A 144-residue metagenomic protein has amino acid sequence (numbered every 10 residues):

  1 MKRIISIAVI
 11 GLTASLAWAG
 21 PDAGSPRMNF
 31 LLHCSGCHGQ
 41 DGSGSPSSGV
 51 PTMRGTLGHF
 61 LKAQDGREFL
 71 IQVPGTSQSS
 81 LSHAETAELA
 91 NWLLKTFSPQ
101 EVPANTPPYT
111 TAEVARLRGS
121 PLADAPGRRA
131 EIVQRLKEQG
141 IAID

Functional and structural regions predicted by a protein language model:
K2-I10: Sec-dependent signal peptide recognition, specifically the positively charged N-region followed immediately by
T13-N29, D41-S45: Electrostatic cytochrome c docking/interface patches
R27, S43-S79: Gly/Gly-Pro-rich "capping" loops immediately C-terminal to redox-active cysteine motifs in periplasmic/lumenal
F30-Q40, L89: The canonical Cys-X-X-Cys-His
H38-S43, L94-K95: Detector for the c-type heme attachment site
V73-P74, A90-T96: Bilobed periplasmic-binding protein/Venus flytrap-like ligand-binding cleft at the lobe interface of extracytoplasmic
S80-A90: Mature extracytoplasmic domains of secretory-pathway proteins
A84, K95-D144: Flexible coil segments in periplasmic/lumen-exposed cytochrome c-class electron-transfer proteins
